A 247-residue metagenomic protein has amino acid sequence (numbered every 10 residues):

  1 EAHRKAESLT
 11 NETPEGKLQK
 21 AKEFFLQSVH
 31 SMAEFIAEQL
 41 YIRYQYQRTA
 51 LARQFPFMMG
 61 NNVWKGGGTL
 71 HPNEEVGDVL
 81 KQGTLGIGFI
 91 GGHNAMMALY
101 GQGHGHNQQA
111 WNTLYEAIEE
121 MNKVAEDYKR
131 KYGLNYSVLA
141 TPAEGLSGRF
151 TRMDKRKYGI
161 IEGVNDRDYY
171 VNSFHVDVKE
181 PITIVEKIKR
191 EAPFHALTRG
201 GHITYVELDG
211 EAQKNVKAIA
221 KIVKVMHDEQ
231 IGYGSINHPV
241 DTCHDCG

Functional and structural regions predicted by a protein language model:
E1-G247: Long, C-terminal-biased catalytic regions of enzyme "large/alpha" subunits
